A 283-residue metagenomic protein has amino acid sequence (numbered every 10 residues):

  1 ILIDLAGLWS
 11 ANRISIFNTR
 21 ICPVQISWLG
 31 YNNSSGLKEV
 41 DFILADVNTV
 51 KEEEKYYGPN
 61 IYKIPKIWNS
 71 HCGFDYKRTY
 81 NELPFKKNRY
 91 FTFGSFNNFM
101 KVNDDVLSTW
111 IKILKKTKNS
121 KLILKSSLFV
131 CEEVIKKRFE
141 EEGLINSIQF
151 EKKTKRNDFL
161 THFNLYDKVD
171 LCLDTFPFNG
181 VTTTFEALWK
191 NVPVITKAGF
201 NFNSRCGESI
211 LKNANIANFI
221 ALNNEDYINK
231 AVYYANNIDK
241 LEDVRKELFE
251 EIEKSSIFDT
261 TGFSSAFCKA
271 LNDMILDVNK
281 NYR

Functional and structural regions predicted by a protein language model:
I1-N12, I16-L37, D158-C206: A donor-sugar binding/catalytic signature common to diverse glycosyltransferases and related nucleotide-sugar
D4-L5, A45-D46, F96, K125 (+4 more regions): Generic beta-strand/beta-sheet core signal
L5, T109-K116, R138, E142 (+11 more regions): Generic, well-ordered alpha-helical scaffold segments in large soluble proteins
T19-T79, L83: Active-site-proximal region of nucleotide-activated glycan assembly enzymes, centered on histidine/acidic-rich loops
K66-N157, T161, L165-D167: Conserved catalytic-core segment of nucleotide-activated headgroup transferases in glycan assembly
F96-F99, K112, L124-S127, V134-K137 (+3 more regions): C-terminal amphipathic helix plus adjacent low-complexity, charged tail appended to glycosyltransferase catalytic
T175-T260: Catalytic binding pocket for nucleotide-activated donors in carbohydrate/polymer assembly enzymes
